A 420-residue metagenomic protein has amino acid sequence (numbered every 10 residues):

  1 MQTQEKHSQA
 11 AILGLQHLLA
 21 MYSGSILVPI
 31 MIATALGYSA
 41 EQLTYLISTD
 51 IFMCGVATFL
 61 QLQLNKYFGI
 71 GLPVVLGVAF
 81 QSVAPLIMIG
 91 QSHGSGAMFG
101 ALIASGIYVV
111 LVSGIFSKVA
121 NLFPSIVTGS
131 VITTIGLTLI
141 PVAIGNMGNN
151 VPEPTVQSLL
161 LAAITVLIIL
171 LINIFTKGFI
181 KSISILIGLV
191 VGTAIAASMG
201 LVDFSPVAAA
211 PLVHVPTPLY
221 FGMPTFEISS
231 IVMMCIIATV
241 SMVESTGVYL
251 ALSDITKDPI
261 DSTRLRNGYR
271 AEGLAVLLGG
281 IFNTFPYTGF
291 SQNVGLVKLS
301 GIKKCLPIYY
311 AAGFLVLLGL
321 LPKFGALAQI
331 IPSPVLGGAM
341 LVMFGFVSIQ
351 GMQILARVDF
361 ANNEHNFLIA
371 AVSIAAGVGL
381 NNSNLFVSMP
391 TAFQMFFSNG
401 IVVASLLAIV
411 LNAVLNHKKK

Functional and structural regions predicted by a protein language model:
M1-Q9: Short, Lys/Arg-rich, polar N-terminal cytosolic tail immediately upstream of the first transmembrane signal-anchor
H7, A33-G71, M233-C305: Membrane-embedded helical hairpins/re-entrant loop segments and their flanking transmembrane helices within multi-pass
S8-A20, S25, V156-V166, I183-S184 (+3 more regions): Hydrophobic, membrane-embedded alpha-helices of multi-pass small-molecule transporters
G14-M31, V75-S82, A375: The first (N-terminal) embedded transmembrane alpha-helix
S25-P29, A33, T165-F175, I183 (+4 more regions): Juxtamembrane interface elements at the cytosolic ends of transmembrane helices in multi-pass membrane proteins
Y45, Y67-F80, N121-S130, I180-L186 (+3 more regions): Short, non-helical or kinked segments that cap or interrupt transmembrane helices
I70-G100: Membrane-interface helix-loop-helix modules in multi-pass membrane proteins
I89-S205, A312, L317-K420: Membrane-embedded alpha-helical modules
